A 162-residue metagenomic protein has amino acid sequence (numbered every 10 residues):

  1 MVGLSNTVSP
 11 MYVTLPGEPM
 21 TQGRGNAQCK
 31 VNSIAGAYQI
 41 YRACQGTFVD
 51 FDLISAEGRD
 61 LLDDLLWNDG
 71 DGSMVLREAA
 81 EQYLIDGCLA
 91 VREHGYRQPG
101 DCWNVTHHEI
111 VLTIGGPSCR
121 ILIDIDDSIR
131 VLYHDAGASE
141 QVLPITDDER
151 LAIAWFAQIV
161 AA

Functional and structural regions predicted by a protein language model:
M1, M11, D52-W67, I114 (+1 more regions): Low-complexity, charged, repeat-rich alpha-helical/coil interaction segments
V2-G17: Eukaryotic low-complexity, non-globular regulatory regions
I34-Y83, C88-E93: Long, charge-rich alpha-helical interaction segments
E81-I125: Amphipathic, interaction-prone secondary-structure segments
D127-A162: Polybasic, proline/glycine-rich intrinsically disordered low-complexity segments
